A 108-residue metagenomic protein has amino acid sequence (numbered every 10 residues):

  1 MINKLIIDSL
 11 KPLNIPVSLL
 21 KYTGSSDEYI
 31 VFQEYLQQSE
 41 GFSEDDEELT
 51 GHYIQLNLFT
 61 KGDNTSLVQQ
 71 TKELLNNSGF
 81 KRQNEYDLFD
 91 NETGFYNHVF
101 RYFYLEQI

Functional and structural regions predicted by a protein language model:
M1-Y53, F59-I108: Long, contiguous binding/interaction regions
